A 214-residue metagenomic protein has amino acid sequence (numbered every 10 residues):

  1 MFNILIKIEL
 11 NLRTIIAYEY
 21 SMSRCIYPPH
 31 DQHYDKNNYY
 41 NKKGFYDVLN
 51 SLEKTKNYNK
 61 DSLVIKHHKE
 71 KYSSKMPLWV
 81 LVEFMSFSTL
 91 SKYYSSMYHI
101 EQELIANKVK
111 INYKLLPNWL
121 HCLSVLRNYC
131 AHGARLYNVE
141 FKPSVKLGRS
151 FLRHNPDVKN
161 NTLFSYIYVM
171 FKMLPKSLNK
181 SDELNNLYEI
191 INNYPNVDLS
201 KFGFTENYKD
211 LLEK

Functional and structural regions predicted by a protein language model:
M1-K214: Long, contiguous internal "core" modules enriched in hydrophobic/ aromatic residues
